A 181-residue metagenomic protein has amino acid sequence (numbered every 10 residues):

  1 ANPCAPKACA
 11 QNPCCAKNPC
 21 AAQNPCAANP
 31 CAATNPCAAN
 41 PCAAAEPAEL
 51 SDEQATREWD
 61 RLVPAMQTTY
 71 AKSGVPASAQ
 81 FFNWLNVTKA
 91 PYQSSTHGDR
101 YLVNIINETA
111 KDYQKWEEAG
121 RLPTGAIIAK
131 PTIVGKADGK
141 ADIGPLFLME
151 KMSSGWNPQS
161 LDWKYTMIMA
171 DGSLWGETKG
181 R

Functional and structural regions predicted by a protein language model:
A1-E46: Mature soluble domains of exported/periplasmic/lumenal proteins and thiol-rich metal-chelating peptides
A43-G120: N-terminal secretory signal peptides
E46-E53, D60, P64-Q67, K115 (+1 more regions): Sequence context surrounding c-type heme c attachment/ligation sites in exported
